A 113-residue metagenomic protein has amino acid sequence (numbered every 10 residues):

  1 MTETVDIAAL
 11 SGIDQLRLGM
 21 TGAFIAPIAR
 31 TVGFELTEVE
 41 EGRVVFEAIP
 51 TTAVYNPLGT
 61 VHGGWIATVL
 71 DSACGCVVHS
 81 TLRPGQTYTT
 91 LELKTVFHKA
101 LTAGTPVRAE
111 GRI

Functional and structural regions predicted by a protein language model:
M1-R112: Terminal targeting signals and extreme-terminal segments of soluble enzymes
